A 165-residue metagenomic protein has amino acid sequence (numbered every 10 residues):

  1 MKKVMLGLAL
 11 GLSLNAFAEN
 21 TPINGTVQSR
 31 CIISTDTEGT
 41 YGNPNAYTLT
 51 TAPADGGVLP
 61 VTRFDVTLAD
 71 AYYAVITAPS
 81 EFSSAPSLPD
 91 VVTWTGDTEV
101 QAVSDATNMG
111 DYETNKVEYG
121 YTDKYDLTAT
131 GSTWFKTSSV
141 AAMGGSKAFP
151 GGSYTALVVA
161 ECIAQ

Functional and structural regions predicted by a protein language model:
M1-G7: Bacterial Sec-dependent N-terminal signal peptides
M5, L12-E19: Sec/Tat signal peptide C-region and signal peptidase I cleavage site
G7, D36, A85, V103-A106 (+1 more regions): Compositionally biased, intrinsically disordered low-complexity segments
L12-L14, T98, A102, A156: Generic signature of intrinsically disordered, low-complexity, basic-rich segments and short cationic peptides
A18-V92, K124-Q165: N-terminal small/polar-rich segments of proteins
L88-D105: Short, surface-exposed beta-strand/strand-loop-strand elements in extracellular ectodomains
D105-T128: Extended, solvent-exposed segments with strong compositional bias
